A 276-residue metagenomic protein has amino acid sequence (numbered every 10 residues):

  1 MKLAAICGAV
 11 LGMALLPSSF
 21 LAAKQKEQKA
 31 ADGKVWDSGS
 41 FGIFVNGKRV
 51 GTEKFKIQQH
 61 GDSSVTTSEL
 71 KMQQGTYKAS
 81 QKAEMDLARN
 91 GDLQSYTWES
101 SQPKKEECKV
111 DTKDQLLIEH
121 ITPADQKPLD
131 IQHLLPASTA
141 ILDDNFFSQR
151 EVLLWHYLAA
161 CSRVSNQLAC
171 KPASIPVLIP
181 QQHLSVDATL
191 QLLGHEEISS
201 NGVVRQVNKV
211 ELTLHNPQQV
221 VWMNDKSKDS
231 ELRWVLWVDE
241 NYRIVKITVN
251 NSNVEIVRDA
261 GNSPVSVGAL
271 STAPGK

Functional and structural regions predicted by a protein language model:
M1-A5: Positively charged n-region of N-terminal signal peptides that target proteins for export
C7-S18: Bacterial N-terminal signal peptides
A23-A124, A159-K276: Acidic, serine/threonine-rich low-complexity disordered tracts
T122-N145: Acidic/charged, solvent-exposed loop-and-adjacent secondary-structure segments enriched in E/D, K/R, S/T, and G/P
F146, L154-W155: An ectodomain-focused feature that recognizes extracytoplasmic/extracellular
